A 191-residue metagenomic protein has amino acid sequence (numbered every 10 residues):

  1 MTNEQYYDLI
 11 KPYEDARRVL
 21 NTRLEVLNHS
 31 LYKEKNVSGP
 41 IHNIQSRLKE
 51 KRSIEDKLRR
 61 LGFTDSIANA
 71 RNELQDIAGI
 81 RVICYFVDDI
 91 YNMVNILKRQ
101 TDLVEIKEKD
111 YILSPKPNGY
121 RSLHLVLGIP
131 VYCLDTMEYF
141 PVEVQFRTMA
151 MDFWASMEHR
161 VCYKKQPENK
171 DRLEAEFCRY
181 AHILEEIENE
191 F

Functional and structural regions predicted by a protein language model:
M1-L74, E185, N189: Charge-rich, low-complexity segments
R71, C84-E188: Long beta-strand-rich cores associated with HINT superfamily self-processing modules
I77-I83: Terminal, regulation- and interaction-focused segments at domain boundaries
